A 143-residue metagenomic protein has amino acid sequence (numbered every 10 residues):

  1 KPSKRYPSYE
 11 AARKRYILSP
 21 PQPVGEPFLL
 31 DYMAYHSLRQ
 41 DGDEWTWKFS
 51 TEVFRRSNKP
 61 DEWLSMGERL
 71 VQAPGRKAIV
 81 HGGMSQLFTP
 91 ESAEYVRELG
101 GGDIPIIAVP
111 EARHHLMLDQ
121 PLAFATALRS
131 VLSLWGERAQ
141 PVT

Functional and structural regions predicted by a protein language model:
S3-P60: Conserved alpha/beta-hydrolase catalytic His-Asp/Glu region
K4, S85, R113-L116: Glycosyltransferase donor-binding loop in the core domain
R5-R13, E26, W63, L70 (+3 more regions): A structural signal for well-ordered alpha-helical scaffolds and beta->alpha junctions
R15, S19, H115, V131: Short alpha-helical functional segments enriched in proximate histidine and acidic residues
L30-D31, E137-T143: Short, flexible loop/turn segments with low-complexity composition
L38-L99, P105-A108: Conserved serine/cysteine hydrolase catalytic core
V109-A125: Catalytic histidine-centered segment of alpha/beta-hydrolase-like enzymes
A127-R138: C-terminal alpha-helix
